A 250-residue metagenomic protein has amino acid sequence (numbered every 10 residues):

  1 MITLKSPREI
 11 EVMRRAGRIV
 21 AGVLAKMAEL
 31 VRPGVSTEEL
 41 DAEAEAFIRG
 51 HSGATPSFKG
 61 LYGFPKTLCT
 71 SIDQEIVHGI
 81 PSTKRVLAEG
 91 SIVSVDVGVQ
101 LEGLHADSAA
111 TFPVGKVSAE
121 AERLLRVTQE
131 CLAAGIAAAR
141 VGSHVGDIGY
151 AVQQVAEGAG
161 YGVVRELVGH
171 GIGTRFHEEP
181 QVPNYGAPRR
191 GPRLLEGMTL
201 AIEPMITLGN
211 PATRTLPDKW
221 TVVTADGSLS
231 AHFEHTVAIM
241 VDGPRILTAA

Functional and structural regions predicted by a protein language model:
M1-A250: Active-site neighborhoods and metal-handling regions in enzymes and metal-associated proteins
